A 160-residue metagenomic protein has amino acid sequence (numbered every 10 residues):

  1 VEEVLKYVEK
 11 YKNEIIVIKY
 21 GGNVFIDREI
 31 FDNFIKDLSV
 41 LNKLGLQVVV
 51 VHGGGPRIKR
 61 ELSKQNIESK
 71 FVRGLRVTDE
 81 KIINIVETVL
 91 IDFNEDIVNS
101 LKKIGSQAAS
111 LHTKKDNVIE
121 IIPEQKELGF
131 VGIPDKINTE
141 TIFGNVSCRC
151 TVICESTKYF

Functional and structural regions predicted by a protein language model:
V1-F160: Nucleotide/pyrophosphate-binding catalytic subdomain
